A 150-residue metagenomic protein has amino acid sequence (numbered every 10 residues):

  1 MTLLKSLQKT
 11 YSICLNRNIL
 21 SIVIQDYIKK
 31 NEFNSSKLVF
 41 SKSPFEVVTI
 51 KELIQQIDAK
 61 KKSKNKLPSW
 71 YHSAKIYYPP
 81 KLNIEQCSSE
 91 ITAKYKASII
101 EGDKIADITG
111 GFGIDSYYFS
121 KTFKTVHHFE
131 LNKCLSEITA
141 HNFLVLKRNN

Functional and structural regions predicted by a protein language model:
M1-N150: SAM-dependent transferase fold signal centered on methyltransferase-like domains, encompassing both Class I
